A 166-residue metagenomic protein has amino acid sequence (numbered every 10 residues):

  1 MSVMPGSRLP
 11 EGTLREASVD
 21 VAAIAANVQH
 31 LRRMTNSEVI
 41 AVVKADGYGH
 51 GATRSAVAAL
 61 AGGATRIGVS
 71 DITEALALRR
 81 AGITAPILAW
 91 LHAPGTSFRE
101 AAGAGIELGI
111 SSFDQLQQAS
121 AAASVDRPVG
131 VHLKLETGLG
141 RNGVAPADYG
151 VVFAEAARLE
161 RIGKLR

Functional and structural regions predicted by a protein language model:
S2-R8: Short, basic/glycine-rich phosphate-binding loops at helix/coil junctions that contact nucleotide phosphates
R8-E11, R15-V19, A23, S37-R166: Active-site-proximal beta-alpha core segment in soluble small-molecule metabolic enzymes
I24-N27, L31: Alpha-helical packing segments of well-folded alpha/beta enzyme cores
M34: Conserved PLP-enzyme active-site core in the AAT-like
